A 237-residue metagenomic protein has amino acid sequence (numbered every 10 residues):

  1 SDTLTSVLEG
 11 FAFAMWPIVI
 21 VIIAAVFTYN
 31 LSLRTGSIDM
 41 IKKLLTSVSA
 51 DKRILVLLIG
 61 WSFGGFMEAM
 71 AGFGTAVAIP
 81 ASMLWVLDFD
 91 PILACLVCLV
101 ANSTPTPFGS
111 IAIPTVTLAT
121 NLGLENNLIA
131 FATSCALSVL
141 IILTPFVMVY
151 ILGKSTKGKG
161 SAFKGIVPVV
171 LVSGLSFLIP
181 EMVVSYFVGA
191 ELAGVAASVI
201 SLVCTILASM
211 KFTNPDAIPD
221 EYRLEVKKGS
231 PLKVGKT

Functional and structural regions predicted by a protein language model:
S1-I23, F27, S32, G165-A196 (+1 more regions): Hydrophobic transmembrane alpha-helices of multi-pass small-molecule transporters
L4-L87, L96: Membrane-embedded alpha-helical segments and adjacent helix-loop junctions characteristic of multi-pass solute
L8-P17, E68-A71, P105-A112, P145-G153 (+1 more regions): Juxtamembrane/interfacial segments around transmembrane helices
L33-S37, A50-D51, L84-A94, T120-L128 (+1 more regions): Juxtamembrane helix-boundary/capping and inter-helix hinge elements in multi-pass membrane proteins
I54, A78, D90-I92, T106-F108 (+4 more regions): A generic membrane alpha-helix/interface feature
L99-M210: Membrane-core helix-loop-helix motifs of multi-pass transport proteins
